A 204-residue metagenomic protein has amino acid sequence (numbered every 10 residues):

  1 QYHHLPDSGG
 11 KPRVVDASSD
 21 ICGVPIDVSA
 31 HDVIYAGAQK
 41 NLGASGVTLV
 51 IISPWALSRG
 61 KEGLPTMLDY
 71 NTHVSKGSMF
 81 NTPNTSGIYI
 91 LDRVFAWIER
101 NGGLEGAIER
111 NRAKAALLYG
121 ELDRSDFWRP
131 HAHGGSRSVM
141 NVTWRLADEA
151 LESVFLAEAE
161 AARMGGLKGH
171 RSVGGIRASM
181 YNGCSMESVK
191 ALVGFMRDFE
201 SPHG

Functional and structural regions predicted by a protein language model:
Q1-S29: Catalytic PLP-binding core of fold-type I/II PLP enzymes
R13-A17, Y35-G37, G166-G169: General beta-strand structural signal in soluble alpha/beta enzymes
P25-K40, V47: A short alpha/beta connector and helix-capping loop motif
A38-G120, H133, P202-G204: Active-site C-terminal subdomain of aminotransferase-like
I52, W144-D148, M180-N182: Short beta-strand-to-loop capping motifs
F127-H131, R163-G169: A short linear hydrophobic-aromatic micro-motif
W128-A159: Conserved PLP-binding catalytic core of the aspartate aminotransferase-like
A161, H170, G174-G204: PLP-dependent enzyme catalytic core of the Aspartate aminotransferase-like
